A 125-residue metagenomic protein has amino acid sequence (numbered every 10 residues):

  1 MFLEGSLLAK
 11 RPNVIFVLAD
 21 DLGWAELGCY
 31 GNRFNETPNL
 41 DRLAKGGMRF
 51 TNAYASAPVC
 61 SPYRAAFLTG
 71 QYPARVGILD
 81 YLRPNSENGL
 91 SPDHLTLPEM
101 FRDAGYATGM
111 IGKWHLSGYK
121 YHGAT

Functional and structural regions predicted by a protein language model:
M1-T125: Formylglycine-dependent sulfatase
